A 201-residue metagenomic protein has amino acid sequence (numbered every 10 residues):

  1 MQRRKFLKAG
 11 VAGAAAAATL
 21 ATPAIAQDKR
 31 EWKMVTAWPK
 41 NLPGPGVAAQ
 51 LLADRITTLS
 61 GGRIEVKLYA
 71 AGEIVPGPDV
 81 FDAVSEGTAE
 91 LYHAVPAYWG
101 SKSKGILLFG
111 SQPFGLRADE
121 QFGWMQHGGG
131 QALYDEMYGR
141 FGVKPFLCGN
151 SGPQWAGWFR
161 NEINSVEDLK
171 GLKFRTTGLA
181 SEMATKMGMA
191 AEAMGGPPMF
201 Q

Functional and structural regions predicted by a protein language model:
K5, G10, R63, T88 (+2 more regions): Conserved functional loop/turn residues at catalytic and ligand-binding sites
L7-A26: N-terminal export signals
D28-N41, I64-L68, G171-R175: Short, well-ordered beta-strand elements
K33-Q50, A71-V75: Extracytoplasmic "Venus flytrap"
L42-K67, E182: Short, polar/charged alpha-helical segment
D54, S85, V95-G196: Contiguous mixed-secondary-structure segments that line small-molecule binding/active-site clefts of soluble domains
Y69-D82, T177-L179, A191-Q201: Short helix-initiation/N-cap motifs at beta->coil->alpha
E90-H93: Short, Asp-centered acidic motifs that coordinate Mg2+ and/or phosphate in catalytic or ligand-binding sites
